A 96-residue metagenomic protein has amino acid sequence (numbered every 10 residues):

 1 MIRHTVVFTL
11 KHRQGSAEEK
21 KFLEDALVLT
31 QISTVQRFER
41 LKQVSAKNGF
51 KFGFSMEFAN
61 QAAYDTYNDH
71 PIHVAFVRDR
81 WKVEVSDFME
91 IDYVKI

Functional and structural regions predicted by a protein language model:
M1-F52, A59-D69, D92-I96: Short S/T/G/P-rich N-terminal loop/turn motif that feeds into the first structured element of a domain
T30, V74-V77: A common structural junction motif
N68, V77-R80: Short, flexible helix/strand-to-coil boundary loops that buttress conserved ligand/catalytic motifs in alpha/beta
D79-I96: Charge-dense polyanion-binding interfaces
